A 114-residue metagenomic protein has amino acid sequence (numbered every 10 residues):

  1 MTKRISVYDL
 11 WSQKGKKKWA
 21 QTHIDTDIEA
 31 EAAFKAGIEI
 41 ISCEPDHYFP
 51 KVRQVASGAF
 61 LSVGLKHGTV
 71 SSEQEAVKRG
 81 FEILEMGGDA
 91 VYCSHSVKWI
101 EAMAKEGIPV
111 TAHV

Functional and structural regions predicted by a protein language model:
M1-V114: Alpha/beta enzyme core
